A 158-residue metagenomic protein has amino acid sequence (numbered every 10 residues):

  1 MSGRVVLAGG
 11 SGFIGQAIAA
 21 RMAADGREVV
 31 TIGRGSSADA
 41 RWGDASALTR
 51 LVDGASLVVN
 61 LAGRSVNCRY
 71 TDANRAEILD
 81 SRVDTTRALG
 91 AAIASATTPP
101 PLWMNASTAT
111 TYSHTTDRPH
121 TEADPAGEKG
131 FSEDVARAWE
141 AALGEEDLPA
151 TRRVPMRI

Functional and structural regions predicted by a protein language model:
R4-D25: N-terminal Rossmann NAD(P)H-binding glycine-rich loop of SDR-like oxidoreductase domains
A8, I32, V58-A62, W103-A109 (+1 more regions): SDR active-site strand-loop-helix element
A17, R21, A92, A142: Rossmann-fold NAD(P)-dependent oxidoreductase module
R27-R34: Conserved glycine-rich Rossmann-like NAD(P)H-binding loop of the short-chain dehydrogenase/reductase
S36-T86: NAD(P)H-binding glycine-rich loop region in Rossmannoid oxidoreductase-like domains and their noncatalytic homologs
A76-V83, R118-E140: Short-chain dehydrogenase/reductase
R87-G130, V154: Conserved Rossmann-fold NAD(P)-dependent oxidoreductase catalytic core, especially the SDR/UDP-sugar
S107-T108, A141-I158: Conserved beta-loop-beta element that borders a ligand/cofactor-binding pocket
